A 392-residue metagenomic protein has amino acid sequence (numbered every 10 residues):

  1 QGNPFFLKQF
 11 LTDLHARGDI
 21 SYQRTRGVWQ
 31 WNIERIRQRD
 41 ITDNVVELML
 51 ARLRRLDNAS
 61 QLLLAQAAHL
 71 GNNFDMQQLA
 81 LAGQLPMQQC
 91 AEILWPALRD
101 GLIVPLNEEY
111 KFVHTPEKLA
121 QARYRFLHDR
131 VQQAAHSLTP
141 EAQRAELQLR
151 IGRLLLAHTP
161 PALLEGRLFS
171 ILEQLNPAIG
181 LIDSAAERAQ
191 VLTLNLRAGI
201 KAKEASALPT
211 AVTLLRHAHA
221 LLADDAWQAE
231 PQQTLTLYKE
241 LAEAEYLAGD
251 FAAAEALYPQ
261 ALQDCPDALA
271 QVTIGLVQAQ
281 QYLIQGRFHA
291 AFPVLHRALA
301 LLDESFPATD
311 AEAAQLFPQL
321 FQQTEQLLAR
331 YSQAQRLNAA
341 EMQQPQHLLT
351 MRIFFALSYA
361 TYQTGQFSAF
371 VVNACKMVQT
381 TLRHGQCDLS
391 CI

Functional and structural regions predicted by a protein language model:
Q1-T213, H217-A226, L301, T309 (+1 more regions): Short secondary-structure boundary elements
H15, D303, L382-Q386: Hydrophobic/aromatic-lined pockets within catalytic cores
I93, Q121-L127, A134-S137, E141-Q285 (+2 more regions): Extended alpha-helical scaffolding segments used for macromolecular assembly and cargo binding
I284-Q285, H289, P293, A300 (+1 more regions): Short amphipathic recognition helices of helix-turn-helix/homeodomain-type DNA-binding modules
I392: A glycine-rich phosphate/pyrophosphate-binding beta-strand-loop-alpha-helix module
